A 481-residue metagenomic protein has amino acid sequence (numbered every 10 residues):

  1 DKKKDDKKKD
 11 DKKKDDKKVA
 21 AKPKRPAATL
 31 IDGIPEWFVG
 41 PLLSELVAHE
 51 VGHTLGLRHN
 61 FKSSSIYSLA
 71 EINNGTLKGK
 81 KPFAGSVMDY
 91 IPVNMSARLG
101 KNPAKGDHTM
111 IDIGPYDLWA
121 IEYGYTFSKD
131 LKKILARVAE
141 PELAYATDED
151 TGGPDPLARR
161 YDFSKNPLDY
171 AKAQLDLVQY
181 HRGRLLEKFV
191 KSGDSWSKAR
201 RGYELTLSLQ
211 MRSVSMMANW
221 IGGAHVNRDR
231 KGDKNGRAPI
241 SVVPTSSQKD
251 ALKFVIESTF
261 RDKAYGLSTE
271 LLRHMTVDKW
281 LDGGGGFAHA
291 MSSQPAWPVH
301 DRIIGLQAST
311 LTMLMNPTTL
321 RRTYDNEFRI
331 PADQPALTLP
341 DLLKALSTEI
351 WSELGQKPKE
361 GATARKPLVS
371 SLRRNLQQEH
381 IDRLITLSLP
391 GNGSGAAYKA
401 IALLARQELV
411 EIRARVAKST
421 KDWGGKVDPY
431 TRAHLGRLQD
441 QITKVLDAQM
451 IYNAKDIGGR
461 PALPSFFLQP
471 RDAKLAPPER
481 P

Functional and structural regions predicted by a protein language model:
D1-K3, A21-I34: N-terminal leader/propeptide and maturation segments of large enzyme subunits in energy/redox metabolism and hydrolases
K2-K22: Long intrinsically disordered, low-complexity regions that are acidic and Ser/Thr-rich
K13-V19, P26, S64-P481: Conserved catalytic/binding loops enriched for acidic/polar residues
A27-V47: Short pre-active-site segment immediately N-terminal to the catalytic Zn-binding motif
G40, S44-E45, F61, S65 (+1 more regions): N-terminal short leaders/motifs
L43-H49, V87-P92: A short, hydrophobic secondary-structure junction motif
E45-N60: Active-site recognition of the HExxH zinc-binding catalytic motif
